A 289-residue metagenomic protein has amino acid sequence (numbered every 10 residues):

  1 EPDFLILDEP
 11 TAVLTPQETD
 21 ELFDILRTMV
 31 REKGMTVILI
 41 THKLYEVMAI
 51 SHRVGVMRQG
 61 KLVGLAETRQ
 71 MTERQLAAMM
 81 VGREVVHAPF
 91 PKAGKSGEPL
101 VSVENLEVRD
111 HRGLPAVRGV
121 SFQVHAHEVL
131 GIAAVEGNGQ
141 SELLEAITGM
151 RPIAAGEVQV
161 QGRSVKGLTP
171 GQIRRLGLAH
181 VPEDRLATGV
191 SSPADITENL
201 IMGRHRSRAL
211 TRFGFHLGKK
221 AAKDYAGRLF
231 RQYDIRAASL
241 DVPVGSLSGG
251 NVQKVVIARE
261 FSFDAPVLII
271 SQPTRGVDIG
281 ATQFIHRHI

Functional and structural regions predicted by a protein language model:
E1-I289: Glycine-rich phosphate-binding loops of nucleotide-dependent enzymes
